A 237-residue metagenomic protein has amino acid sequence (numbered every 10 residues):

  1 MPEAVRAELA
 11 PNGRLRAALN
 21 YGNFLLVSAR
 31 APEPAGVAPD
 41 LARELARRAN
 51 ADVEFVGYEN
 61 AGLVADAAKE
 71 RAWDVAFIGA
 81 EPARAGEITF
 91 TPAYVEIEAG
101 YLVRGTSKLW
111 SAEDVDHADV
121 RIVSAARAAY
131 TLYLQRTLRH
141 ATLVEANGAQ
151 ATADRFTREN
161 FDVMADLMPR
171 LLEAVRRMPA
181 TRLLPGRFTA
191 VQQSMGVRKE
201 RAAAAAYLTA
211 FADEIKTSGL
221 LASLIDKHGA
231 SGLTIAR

Functional and structural regions predicted by a protein language model:
M1-A7, A129-A146, L183-L184, D213-R237: Ligand-binding clefts/hinges and TM-proximal coupling segments of bilobed small-molecule sensing domains
M1-G79, R84, E145, S218 (+1 more regions): Extracytoplasmic small-molecule ligand-binding "clamshell" domains of the periplasmic binding protein/Venus flytrap
R14-N20, L25, E113-Y130, T142-V144: Short loop->beta-strand "edge-of-pocket" segments that line small-molecule binding or catalytic clefts across diverse
Y21, V95-G105, M168, L172-D213 (+1 more regions): Periplasmic-binding protein-like
L45, A67-K69, V115, R155-E159 (+2 more regions): Hydrophobic residues within well-ordered alpha-helices
G62, I78-E87, Y133, T157-T189: A ligand-binding cleft/hinge motif common to bilobed small-molecule-binding domains
A83, T106-E113, V144, E200-A206: Short helix-loop capping/hinge motifs at secondary-structure junctions, enriched in acidic/polar residues
P92-Y94, V103-R121: Flexible hinge/capping segments at coil-to-helix
